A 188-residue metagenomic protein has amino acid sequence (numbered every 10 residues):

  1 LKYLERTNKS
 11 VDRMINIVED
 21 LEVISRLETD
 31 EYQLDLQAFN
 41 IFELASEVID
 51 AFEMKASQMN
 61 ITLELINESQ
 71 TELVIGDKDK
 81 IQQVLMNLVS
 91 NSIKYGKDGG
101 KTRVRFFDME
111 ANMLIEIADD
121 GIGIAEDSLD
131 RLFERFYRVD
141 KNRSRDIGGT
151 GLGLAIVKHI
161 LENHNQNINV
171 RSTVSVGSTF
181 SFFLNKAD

Functional and structural regions predicted by a protein language model:
K9-M14: Short alpha-helical segment of the dimerization/phosphotransfer core of two-component systems
T29-L34, L73-G76: Conserved micro-motifs of the catalytic ATP-binding
D35-N40, S57, T62-E72: Conserved catalytic submotifs in the C-terminal HATPase_c
S92-I93: Short helix-loop "hinge" at the ATP-lid/N-box region of the Bergerat-fold HATPase_c
G99-A111: Short beta-strand/loop element within the Bergerat-fold HATPase_c
I124-R138: Short conserved segment of the HATPase_c
N165-Q166: Conserved glycine-rich
